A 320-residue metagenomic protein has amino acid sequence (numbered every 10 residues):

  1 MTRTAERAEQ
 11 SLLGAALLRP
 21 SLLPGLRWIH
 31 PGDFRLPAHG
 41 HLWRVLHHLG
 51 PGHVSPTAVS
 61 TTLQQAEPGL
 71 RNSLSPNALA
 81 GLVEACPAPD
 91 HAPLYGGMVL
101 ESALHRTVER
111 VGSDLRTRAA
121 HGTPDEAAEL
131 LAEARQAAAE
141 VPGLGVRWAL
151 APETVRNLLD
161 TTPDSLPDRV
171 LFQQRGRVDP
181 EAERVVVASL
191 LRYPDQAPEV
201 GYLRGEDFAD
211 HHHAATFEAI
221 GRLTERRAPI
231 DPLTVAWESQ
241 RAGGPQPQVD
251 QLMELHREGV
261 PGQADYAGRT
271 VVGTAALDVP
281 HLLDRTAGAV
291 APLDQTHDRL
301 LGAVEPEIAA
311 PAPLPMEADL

Functional and structural regions predicted by a protein language model:
M1-L104, V146-L277, A318-L320: Noncatalytic partner-interaction/assembly domains of nucleic-acid and motor enzyme complexes, especially the accessory
P89, M98, A103-R118, G122-G145 (+1 more regions): Interdomain "pre-motor" coupling segment immediately N-terminal to P-loop NTPase/helicase cores
P315: P-loop/Walker A phosphate-binding loop and immediately adjacent motor/lid segment at beta-alpha junctions
